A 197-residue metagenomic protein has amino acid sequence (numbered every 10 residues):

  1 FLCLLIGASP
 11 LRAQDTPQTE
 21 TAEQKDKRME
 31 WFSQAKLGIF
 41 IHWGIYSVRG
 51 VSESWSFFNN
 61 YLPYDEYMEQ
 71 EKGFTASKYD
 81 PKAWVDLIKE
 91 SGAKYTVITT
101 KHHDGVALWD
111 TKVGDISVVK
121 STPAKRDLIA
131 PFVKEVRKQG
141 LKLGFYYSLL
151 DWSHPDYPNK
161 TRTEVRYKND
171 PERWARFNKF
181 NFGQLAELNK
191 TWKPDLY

Functional and structural regions predicted by a protein language model:
F1-A8: Bacterial N-terminal signal peptides
S9-A13: Sec/Tat signal peptide C-region and signal peptidase I cleavage site
Q14-L196: Mature catalytic domains of secreted/periplasmic carbohydrate-active enzymes
